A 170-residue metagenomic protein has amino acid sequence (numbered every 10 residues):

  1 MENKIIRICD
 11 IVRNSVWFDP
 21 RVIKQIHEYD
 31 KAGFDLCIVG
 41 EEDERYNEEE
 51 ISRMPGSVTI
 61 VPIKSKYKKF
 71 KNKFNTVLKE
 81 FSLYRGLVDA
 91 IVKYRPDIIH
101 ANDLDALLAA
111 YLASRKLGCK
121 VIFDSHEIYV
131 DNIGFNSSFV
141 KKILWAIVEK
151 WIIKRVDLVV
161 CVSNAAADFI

Functional and structural regions predicted by a protein language model:
M1-Y46, L158: N-terminal subdomain of nucleotide-sugar transferases
N14-F18, F70, C119-F139, L158: A short, histidine- and acid-enriched strand-loop-helix "catalytic/donor-clamping" loop that lines the nucleotide-sugar
H27, R85-V92, L108, L112-K116 (+1 more regions): Membrane-proximal helix-turn-helix segments that form the acceptor-binding/catalytic region of lipid-linked
E42-K73, I91: Conserved nucleotide-sugar phosphate-binding/catalytic loop shared by glycosyltransferases and other
E44, D105-A106, A165-A167: Alpha-helix capping/helix-boundary segments
V58-R85, S137, K141: A short, charged, and often flexible helix/loop element on the N-terminal side of the glycosyltransferase catalytic
V88-A106, C119-I122: Short N-terminal targeting/anchoring amphipathic segment
I99-H100, R155-S163, I170: A short beta-strand/loop micro-motif in the catalytic core of glycosyltransferases that engages the nucleotide-sugar
